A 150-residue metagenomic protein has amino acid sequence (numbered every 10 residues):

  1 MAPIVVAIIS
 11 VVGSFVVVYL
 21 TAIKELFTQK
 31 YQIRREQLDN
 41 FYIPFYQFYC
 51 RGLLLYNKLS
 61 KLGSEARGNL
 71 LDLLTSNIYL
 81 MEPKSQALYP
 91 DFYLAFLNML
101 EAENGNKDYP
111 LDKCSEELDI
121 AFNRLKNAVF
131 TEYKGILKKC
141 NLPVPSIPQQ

Functional and structural regions predicted by a protein language model:
M1-I9: Feature marks short, highly hydrophobic, charge-poor N-terminal signal-anchor/signal peptide-like helices that anchor
V5, Y19-Q150: Conserved non-transmembrane functional hotspots
V12: Conserved N-terminal diphosphate/IPP-binding helix and adjacent helical/loop segment of trans-prenyltransferase domains
